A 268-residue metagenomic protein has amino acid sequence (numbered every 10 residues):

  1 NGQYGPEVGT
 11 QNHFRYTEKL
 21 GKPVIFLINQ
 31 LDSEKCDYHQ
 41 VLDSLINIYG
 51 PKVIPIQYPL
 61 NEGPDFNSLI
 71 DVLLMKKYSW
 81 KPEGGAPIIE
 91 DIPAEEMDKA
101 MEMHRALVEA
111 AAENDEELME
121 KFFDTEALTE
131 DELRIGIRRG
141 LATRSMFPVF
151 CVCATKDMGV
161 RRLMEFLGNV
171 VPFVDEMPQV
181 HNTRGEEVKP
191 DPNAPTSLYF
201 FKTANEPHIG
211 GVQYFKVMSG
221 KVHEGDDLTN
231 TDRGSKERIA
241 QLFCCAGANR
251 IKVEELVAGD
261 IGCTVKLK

Functional and structural regions predicted by a protein language model:
N1-K268: Structural and coupling elements of P-loop NTPases
